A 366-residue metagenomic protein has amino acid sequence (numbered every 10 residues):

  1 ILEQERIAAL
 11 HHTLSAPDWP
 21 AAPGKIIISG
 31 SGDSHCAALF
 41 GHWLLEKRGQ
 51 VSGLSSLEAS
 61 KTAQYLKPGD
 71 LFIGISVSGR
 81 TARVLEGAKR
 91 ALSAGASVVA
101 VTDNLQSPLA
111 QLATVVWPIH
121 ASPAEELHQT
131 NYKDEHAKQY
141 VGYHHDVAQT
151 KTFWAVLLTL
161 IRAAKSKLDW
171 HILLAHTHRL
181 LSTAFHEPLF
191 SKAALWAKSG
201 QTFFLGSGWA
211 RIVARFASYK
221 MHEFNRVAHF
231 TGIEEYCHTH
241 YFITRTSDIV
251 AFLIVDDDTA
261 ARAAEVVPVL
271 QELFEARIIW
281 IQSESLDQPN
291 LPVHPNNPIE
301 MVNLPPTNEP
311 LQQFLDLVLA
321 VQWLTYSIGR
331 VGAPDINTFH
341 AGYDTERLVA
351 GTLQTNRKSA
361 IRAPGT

Functional and structural regions predicted by a protein language model:
E3-G24, W117-F252, A260, G332-T366: Active-site phosphate/pyrophosphate-binding segments
P17, A21-H178, D248-T307: Glycine-rich phosphate-binding loops that contact phosphosugars or nucleotide phosphates
C36-F40, F216, E223, V318 (+1 more regions): Conserved phosphate/anionic-ligand binding catalytic regions in large, soluble enzymes, centered on
K47, S93, E223, R330-V331: Residues at alpha-helix termini
A113, V267-T366: Phosphate-moiety recognition in structured ligand-binding domains
